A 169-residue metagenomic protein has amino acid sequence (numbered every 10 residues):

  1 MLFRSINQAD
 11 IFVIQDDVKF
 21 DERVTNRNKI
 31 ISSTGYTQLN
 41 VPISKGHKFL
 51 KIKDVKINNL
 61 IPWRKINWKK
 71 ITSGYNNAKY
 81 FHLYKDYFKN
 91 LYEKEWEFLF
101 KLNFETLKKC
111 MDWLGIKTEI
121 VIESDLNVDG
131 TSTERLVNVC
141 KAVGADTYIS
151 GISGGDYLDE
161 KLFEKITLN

Functional and structural regions predicted by a protein language model:
N7-D54: Glycine/small-residue-rich interface belts in oligomeric ring/scaffold proteins and their assembly partners
A9-I11, I31-T34, N58-P62, C140 (+1 more regions): Short, low-complexity, polar/charged sequence segments that are solvent-exposed and flexible
D17, Y92-N169: Active-site cores that bind ATP or allylic diphosphates and position pyrophosphate for catalysis
K19, I30-S32, S44, L60 (+6 more regions): Generic structural signal for short, flexible, solvent-exposed coil/loop and linker residues
R27, I52-K56, T133-L136, F163: Surface-exposed beta-strand edges and their flanking turn/coil or helix-capping segments
T37-E119: Extracytoplasmic substrate-binding proteins
